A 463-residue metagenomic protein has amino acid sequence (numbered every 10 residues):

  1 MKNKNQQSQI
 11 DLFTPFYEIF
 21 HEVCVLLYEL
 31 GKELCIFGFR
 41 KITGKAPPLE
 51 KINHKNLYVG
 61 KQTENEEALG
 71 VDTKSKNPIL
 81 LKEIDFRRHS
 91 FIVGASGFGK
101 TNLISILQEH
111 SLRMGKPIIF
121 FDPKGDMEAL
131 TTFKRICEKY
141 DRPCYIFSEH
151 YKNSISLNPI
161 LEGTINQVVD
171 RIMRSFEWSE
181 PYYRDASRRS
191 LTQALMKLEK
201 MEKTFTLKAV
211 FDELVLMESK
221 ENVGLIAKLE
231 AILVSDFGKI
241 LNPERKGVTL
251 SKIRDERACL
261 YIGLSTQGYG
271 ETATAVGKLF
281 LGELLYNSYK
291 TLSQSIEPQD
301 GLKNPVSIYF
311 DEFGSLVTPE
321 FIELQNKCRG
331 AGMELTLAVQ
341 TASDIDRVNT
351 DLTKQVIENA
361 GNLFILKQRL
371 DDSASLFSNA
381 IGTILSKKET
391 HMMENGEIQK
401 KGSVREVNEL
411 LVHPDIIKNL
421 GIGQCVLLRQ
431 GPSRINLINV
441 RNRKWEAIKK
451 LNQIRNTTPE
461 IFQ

Functional and structural regions predicted by a protein language model:
N5-I42: A hydrophobic membrane-anchoring feature enriched in long, contiguous, low-charge segments that mark signal-anchor
I10, Y17, H21, D212 (+3 more regions): Intrinsic disorder/low-complexity signal
L27-N77, E83-M333, V348, D415-Q463: P-loop NTPase motor domains
L161, N166, Q325-K327, A331-R429: Conserved ATP-driven motor cores of ASCE-family P-loop NTPases powering translocation/secretion/packaging/pilus
